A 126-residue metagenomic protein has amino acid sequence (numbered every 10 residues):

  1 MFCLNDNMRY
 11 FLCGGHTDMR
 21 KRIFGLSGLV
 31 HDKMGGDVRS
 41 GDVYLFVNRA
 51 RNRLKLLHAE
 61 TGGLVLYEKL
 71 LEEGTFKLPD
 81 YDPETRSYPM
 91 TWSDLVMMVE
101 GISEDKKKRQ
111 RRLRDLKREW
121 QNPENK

Functional and structural regions predicted by a protein language model:
M1-K126: Polybasic/polar functional segments that serve as interface/processing modules
